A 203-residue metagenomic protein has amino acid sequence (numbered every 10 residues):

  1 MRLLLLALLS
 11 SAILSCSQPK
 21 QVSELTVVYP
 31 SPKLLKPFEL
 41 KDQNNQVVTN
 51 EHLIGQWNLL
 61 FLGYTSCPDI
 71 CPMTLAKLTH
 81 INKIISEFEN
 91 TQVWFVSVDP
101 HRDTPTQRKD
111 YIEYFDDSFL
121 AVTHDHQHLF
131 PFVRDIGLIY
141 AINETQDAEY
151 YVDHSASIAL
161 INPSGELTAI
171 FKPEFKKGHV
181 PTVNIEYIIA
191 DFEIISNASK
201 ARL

Functional and structural regions predicted by a protein language model:
M1-A7: Sec-dependent signal peptide recognition, specifically the positively charged N-region followed immediately by
A12-S15: C-terminal motif of bacterial Sec signal peptides marking the signal peptidase cleavage site
K20-E51, A76: N-terminal "domain-start" segment that seeds a small globular fold
L35-K36, N58, S155-S157: Short loop/turn microsegments at loop-to-beta-strand junctions
N50-M73, K77-L78: Short active-site neighborhood of thiol/selenol oxidoreductases, capturing the structured segment around
L75-R134: Structural microenvironment flanking redox-active thiols in thiol-disulfide oxidoreductases
D116-F119, I136-I142, D153-A159: Structural micro-motif
D147-L203: Thiol-/selenol-based redox modules, centered on thioredoxin-like and closely related oxidoreductase domains
